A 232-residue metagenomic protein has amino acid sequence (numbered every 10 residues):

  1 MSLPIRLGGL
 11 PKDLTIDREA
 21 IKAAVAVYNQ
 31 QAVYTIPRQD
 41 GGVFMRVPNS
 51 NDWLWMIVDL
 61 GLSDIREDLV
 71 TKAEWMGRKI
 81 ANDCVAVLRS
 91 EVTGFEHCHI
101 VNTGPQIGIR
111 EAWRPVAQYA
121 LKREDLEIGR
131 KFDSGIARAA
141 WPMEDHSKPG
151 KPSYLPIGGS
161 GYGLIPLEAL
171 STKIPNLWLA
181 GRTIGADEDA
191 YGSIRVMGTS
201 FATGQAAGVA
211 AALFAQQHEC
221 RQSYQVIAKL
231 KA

Functional and structural regions predicted by a protein language model:
M1-K231: Flavin (FAD/FMN)-binding glycine-rich loop and adjacent Rossmann-like elements that form
